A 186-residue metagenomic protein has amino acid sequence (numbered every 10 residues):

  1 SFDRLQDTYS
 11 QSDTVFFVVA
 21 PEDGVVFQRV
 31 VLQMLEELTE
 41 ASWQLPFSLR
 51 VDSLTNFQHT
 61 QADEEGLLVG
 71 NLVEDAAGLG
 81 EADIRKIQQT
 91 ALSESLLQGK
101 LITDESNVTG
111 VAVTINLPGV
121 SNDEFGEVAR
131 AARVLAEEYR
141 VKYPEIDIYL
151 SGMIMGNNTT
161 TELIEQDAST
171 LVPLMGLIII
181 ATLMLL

Functional and structural regions predicted by a protein language model:
S1, V31-L38, F47, V128 (+1 more regions): Stable alpha-helical elements in mature extracytoplasmic
S1-V26, L32, E81-I102: Solvent-exposed, non-transmembrane loop/terminal regulatory segments of multi-pass membrane proteins
R4-D7, A41-S48, A136-D147: Signal peptide-proximal N-terminal region of secreted/periplasmic/extracellular or secretory-lumen proteins
S10-S12, D63-L67, I102-N107: Flexible hinge/switch segments at interdomain interfaces of large molecular machines
T14-D23, V69-E74, T109-G119: Short, hydrophobic beta-strand segments
V18-P21, E36-A62: Short amphipathic beta-strand/extended segments in non-transmembrane regions
Q33, A77-L186: Extracytoplasmic
